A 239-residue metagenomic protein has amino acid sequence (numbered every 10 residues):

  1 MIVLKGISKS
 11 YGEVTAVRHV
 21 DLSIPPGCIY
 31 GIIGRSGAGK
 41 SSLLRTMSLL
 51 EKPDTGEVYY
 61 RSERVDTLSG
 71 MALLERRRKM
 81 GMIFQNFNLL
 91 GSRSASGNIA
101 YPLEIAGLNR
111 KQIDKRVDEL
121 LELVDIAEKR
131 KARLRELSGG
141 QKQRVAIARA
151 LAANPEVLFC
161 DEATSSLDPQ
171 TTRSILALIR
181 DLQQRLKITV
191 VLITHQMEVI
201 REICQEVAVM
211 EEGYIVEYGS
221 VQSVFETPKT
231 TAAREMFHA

Functional and structural regions predicted by a protein language model:
S48: Helix-to-loop junction immediately C-terminal to a conserved catalytic motif
G56-R64: Conserved ABC transporter NBD signature motif
R64, E104, K111-E128: Conserved ABC ATPase "signature" region
R133-L137, Q141: Conserved ABC ATPase signature
N154: Conserved catalytic motifs of ABC-family nucleotide-binding domains
I200-E202: A short, surface-exposed alpha-helical micro-motif characterized by mixed small hydrophobic and charged/polar residues
